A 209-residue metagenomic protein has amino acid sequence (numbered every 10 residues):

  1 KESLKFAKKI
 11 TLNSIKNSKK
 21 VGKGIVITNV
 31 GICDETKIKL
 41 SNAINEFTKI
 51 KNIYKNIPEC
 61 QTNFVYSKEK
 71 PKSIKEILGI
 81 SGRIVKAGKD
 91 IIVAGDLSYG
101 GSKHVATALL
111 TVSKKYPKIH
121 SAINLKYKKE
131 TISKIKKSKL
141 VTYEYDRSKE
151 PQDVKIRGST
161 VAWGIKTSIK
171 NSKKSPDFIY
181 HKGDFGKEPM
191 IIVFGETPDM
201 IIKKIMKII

Functional and structural regions predicted by a protein language model:
K1, A7, A108-V112, I205: Buried hydrophobic packing segments
E2-K55: Charged C-terminal helix
S14, G31, E46, T111 (+5 more regions): Residues that form generic nucleotide/phosphate-binding pockets
K20-G22, I32, S113-P117, I169-S172 (+1 more regions): Solvent-exposed alpha-helices and their adjacent loops that cap or buttress functional pockets in soluble metabolic
V26, S121, I191: A broad, low-specificity signal marking well-ordered, structured residues that form hydrophobic/aromatic
E35-E144: N-terminal, charge-rich interaction modules
K129-T131, I135-I209: C-terminal binding/interaction regions
